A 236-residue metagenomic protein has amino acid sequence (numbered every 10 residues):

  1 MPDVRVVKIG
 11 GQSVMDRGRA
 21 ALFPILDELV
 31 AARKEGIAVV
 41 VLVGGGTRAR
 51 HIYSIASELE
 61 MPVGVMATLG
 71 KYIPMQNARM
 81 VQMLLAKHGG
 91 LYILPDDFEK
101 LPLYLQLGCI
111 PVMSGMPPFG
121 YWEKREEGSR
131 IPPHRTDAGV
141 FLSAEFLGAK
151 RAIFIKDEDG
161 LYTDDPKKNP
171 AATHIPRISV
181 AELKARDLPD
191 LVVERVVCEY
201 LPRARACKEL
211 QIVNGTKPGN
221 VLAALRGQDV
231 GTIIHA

Functional and structural regions predicted by a protein language model:
M1-A236: C-terminal catalytic "cap/lid" subdomain
